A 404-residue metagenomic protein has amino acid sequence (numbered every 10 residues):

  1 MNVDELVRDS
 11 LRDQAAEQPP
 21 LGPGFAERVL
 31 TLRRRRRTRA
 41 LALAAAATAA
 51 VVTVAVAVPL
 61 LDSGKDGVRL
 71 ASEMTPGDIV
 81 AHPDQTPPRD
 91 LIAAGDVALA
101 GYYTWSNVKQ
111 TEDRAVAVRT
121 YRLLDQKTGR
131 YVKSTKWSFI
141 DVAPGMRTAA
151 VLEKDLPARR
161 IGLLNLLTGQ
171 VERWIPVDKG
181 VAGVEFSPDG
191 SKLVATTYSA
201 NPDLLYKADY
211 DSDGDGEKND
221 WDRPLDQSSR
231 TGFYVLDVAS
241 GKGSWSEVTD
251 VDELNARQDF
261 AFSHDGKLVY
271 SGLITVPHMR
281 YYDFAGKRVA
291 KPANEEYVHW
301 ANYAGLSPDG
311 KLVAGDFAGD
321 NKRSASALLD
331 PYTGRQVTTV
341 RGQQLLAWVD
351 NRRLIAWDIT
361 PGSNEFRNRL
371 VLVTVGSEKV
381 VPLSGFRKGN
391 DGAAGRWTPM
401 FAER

Functional and structural regions predicted by a protein language model:
M1-G77: N-terminal export/targeting signals for secretion/compartment entry
V52-A150, D350: Non-cleavable N-terminal signal-anchor transmembrane helices
G67-H82, Q110-K136, R159-V177, A208-G216 (+4 more regions): Surface-exposed loop/turn elements that mediate protein-protein interactions on large endomembrane-trafficking
R89-D96, F139-A149, V184-L193, D259-L268 (+4 more regions): Blade-terminus and WD-like Trp-Asp/Gly-His loop motifs, strongest in beta-propeller folds
A93-D113, T196-S228, T360-G362: Short, conserved, GDST-rich strand-edge loop motifs in beta-rich repeat architectures
K154, Y198-A200, I274, A318 (+1 more regions): Short loop/turn segments immediately following the C-termini of beta-strands
V184, G190, D226, R230-Y234 (+3 more regions): Eukaryote-skewed repeat-based solenoidal scaffolds used as protein-protein interaction platforms, primarily
D252-R257, E295-Y303: Extracytoplasmic beta-rich repeat domains
